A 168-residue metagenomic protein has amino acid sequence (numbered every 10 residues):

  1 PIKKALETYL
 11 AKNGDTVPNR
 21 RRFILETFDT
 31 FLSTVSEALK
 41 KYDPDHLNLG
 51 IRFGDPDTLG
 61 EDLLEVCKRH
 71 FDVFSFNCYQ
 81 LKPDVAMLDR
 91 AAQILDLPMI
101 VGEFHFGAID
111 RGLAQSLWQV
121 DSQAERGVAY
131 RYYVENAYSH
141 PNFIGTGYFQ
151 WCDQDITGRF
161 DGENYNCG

Functional and structural regions predicted by a protein language model:
P1-L25: Active-site-proximal, well-structured secondary-structure segments within enzyme catalytic domains
R22-E37, K41-S116, R131, E135: Glycoside hydrolase catalytic-domain groove-lining segments
H46, I144-T146: Residue-level recognition of the N-termini of beta-strands and the immediately preceding loop/turn
N77, T146-F149: Conserved residues at the C-terminal ends of beta-strands
D121-E125: Outer-membrane beta-barrel translocator/channel fold
F149-G168: Aromatic-rich peripheral "rim/lid" segments of glycoside hydrolase catalytic domains that contact and position glycan
